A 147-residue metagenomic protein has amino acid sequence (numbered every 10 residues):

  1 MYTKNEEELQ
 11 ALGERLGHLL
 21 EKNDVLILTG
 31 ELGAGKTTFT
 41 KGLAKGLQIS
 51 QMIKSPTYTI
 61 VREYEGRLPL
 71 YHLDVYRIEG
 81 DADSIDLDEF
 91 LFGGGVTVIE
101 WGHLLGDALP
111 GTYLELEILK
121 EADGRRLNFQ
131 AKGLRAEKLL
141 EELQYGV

Functional and structural regions predicted by a protein language model:
M1-R15: N-terminal pre-Walker A segment at the start of P-loop NTPase domains
L26-L28: Hydrophobic anchor at the beta1->P-loop junction of P-loop NTPases
E31: P-loop (Walker A) phosphate-binding loop of NTP-binding proteins
K36: Conserved lysine of the Walker
K45-K54, E65-G66: Post-Walker A helix-loop "phosphate-sensing" segment adjacent to the P-loop in P-loop NTPases
T57, E63-H103: Conserved nucleotide-sensing/catalytic segment adjacent to the nucleotide-binding pocket in NTP-handling enzymes
E89-V147: Short phosphate-coordinating micro-motif centered on Lys-Gly-acidic
